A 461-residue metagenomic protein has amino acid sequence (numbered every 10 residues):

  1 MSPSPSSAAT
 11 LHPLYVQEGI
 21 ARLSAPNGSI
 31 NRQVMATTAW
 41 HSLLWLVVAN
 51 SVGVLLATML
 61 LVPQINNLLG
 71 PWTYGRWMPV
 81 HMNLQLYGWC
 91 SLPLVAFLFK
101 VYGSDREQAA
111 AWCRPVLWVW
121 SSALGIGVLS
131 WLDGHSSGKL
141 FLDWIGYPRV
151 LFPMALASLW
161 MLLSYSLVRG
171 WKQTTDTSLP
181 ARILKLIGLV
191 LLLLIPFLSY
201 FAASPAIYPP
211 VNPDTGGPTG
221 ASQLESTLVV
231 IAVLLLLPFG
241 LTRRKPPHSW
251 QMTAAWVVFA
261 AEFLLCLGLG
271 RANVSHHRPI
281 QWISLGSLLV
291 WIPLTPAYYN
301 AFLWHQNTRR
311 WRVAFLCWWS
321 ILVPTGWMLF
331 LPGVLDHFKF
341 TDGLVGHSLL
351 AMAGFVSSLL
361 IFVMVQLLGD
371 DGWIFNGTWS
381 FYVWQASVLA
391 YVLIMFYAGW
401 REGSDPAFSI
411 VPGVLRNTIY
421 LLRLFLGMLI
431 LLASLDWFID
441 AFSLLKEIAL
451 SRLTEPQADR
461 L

Functional and structural regions predicted by a protein language model:
S2-L461: Hydrophobic alpha-helical transmembrane segments of multi-pass integral membrane proteins
